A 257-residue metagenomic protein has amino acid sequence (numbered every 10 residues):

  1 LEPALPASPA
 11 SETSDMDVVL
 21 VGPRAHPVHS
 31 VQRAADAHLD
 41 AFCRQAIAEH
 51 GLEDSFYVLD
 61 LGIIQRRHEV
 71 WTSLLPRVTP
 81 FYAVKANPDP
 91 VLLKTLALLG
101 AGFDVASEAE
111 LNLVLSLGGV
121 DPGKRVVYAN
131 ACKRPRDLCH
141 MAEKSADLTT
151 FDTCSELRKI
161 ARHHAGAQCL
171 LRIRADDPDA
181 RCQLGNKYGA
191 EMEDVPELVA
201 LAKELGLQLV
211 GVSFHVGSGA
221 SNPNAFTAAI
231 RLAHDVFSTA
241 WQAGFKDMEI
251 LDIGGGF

Functional and structural regions predicted by a protein language model:
L1-A167, E204, Q208, Q242 (+1 more regions): A charged N-terminal "starter" segment
P3-S14, V18, A175-F257: Active-site loop/helix belt of alpha/beta enzymes
Y82, R172, F214: Redox-cofactor binding/interface segments in oxidoreductases and associated redox assembly factors
C132-R134, C154-L157, R174-P178, G217-G219: Short acidic/polar capping segments at secondary-structure boundaries
K144-S145, C169, N186, E197: Ligand-binding grooves and catalytic loops that recognize ribose/phosphate and carbohydrate rings, and esterified lipid
Q168-R174: ATP-grasp fold ATP-binding core
